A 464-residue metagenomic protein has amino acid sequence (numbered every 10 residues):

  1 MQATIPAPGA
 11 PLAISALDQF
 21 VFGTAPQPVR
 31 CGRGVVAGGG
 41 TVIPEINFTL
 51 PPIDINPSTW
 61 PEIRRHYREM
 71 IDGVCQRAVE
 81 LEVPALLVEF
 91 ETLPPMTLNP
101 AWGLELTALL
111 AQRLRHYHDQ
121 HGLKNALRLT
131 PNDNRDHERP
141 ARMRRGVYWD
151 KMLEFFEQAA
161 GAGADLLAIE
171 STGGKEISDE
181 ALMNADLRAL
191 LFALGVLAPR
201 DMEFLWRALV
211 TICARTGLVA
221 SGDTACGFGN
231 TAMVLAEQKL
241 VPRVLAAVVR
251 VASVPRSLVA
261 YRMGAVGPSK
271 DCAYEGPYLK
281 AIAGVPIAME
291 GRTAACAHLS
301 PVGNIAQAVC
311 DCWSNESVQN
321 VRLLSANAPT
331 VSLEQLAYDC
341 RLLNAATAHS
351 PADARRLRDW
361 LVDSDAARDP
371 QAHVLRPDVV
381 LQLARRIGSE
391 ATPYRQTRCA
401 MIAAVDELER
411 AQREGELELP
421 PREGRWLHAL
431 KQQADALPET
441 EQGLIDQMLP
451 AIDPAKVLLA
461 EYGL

Functional and structural regions predicted by a protein language model:
M1-Q19, G23, R33, G38-N47 (+2 more regions): Long, compositionally biased intrinsically disordered regions
I5, I14, I43-I46, I53-I55 (+12 more regions): Weak global preference for isoleucine
P6-D18, P28-E62, K124-R142, A185 (+2 more regions): N-terminal small/glycine-rich loop or linker at the start of catalytic domains across soluble metabolic enzymes
L50-I55, V83-F90: Extended catalytic cores of very large enzyme megasubunits
T59-L81, F90-N320, L324-P329, L333-N344: Helix-rich catalytic cores of soluble enzyme domains
